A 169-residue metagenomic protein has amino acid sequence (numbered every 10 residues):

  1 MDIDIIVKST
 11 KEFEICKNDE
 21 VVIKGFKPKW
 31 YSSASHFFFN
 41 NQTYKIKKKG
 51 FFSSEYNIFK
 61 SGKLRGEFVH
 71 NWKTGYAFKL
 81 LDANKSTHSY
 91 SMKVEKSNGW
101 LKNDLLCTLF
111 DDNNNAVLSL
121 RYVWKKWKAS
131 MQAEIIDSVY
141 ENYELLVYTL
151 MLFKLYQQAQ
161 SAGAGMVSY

Functional and structural regions predicted by a protein language model:
M1-S35, F39-Q42, H70-Y169: Low-complexity or membrane-interfacial segments used for flexible interactions
S35-E67: Short, well-structured hydrophobic secondary-structure segments
